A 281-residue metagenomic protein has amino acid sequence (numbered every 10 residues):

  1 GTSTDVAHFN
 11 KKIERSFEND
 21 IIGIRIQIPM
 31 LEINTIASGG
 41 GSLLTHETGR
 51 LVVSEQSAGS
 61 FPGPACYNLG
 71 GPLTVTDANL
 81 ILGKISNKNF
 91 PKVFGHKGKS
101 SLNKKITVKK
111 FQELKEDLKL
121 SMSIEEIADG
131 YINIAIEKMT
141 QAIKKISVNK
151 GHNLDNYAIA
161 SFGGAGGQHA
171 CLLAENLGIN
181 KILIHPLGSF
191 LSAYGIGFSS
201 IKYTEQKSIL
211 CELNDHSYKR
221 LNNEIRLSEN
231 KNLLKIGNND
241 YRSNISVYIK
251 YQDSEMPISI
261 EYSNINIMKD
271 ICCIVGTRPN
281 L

Functional and structural regions predicted by a protein language model:
S3, T48-G49, V53-P62, L73-V75 (+4 more regions): C-terminal, non-catalytic interaction/recognition modules in large multi-subunit enzymes and RNPs
S3-V53, P62, H185, S189-G195: Glycine/threonine-rich beta-strand-loop-alpha-helix active-site module that forms ligand/phosphate-binding
